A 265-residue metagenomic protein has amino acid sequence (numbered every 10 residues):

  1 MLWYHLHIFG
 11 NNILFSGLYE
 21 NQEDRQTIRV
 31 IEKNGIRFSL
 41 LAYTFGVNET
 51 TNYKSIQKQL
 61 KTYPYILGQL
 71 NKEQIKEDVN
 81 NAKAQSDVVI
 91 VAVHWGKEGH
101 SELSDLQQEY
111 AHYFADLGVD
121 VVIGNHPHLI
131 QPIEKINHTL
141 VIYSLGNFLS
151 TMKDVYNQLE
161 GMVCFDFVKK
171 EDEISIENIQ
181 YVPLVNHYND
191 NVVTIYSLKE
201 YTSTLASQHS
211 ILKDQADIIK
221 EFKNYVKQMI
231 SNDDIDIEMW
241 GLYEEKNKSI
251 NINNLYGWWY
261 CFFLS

Functional and structural regions predicted by a protein language model:
M1-N247: Acidic, metal/ion-coordinating pockets
W3, W258-W259: Tryptophan (W) side chains
D236, N254-L255: Acidic, low-complexity intrinsically disordered regions
L242, Y260-C261: Intrinsic disorder/low-complexity segments enriched in polar/charged and small flexible residues
K246, F262-L264: Intrinsically disordered, low-complexity segments enriched in serine/threonine/proline/glycine and often basic
K248-N253, W259: Targeting/processing segments of secretory and organellar proteins
